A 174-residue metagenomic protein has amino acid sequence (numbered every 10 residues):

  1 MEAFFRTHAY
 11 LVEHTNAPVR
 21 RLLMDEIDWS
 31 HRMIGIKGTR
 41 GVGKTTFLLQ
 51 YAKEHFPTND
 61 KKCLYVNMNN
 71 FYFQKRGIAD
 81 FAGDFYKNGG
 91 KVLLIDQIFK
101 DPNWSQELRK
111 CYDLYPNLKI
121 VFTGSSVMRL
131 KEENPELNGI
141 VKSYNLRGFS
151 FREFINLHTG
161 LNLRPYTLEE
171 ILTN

Functional and structural regions predicted by a protein language model:
E2-V12, S125, E132-N174: Interdomain motor-coupling "hinge/lid" segment immediately C-terminal to the ATP-binding subdomain of NTP-driven enzymes
L11-W29: Pre-Walker A adenine-sensing motif
I36: Hydrophobic anchor at the beta1->P-loop junction of P-loop NTPases
R40-G41: Walker A (P-loop) phosphate-binding loop of P-loop NTPases
K44-T45: Conserved lysine of the Walker
D60-V92: Short glycine-rich substrate-engagement loop in P-loop NTPases that contacts/grips substrate
Y86-W104: Conserved P-loop NTPase "ATPase switch" module shared by AAA+ and STAND
K119-S125: Structural recognition of the conserved hydrophobic beta-strand(s) that form the central parallel beta-sheet of P-loop
